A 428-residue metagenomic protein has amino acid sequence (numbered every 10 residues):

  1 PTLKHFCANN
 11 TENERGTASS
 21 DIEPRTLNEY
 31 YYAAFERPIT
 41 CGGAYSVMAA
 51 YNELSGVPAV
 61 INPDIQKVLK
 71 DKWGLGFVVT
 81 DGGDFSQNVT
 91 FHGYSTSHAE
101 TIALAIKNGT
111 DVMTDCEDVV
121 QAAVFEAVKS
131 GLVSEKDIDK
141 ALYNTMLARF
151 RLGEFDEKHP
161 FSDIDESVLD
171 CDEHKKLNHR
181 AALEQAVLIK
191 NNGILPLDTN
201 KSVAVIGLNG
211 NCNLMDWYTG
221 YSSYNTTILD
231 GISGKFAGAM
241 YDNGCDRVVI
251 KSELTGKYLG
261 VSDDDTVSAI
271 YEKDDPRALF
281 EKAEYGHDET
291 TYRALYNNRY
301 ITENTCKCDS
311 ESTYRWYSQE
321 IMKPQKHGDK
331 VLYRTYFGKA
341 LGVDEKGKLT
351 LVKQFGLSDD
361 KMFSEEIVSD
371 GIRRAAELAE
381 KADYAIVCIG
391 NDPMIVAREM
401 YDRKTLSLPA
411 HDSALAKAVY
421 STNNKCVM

Functional and structural regions predicted by a protein language model:
P1-M428: Glycoside hydrolase catalytic-domain context in secreted enzymes
